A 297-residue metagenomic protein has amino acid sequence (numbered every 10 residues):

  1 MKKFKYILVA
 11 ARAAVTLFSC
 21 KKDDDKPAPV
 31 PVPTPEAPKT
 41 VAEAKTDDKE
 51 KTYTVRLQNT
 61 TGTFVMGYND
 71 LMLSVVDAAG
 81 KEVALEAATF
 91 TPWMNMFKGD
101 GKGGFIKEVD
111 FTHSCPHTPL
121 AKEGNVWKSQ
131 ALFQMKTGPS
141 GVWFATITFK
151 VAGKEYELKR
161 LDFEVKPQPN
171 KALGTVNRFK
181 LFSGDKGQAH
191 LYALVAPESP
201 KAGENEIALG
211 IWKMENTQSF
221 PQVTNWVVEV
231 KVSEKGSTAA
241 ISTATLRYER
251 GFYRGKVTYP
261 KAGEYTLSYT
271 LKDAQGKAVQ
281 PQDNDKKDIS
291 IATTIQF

Functional and structural regions predicted by a protein language model:
T16-S19: C-terminal motif of bacterial Sec signal peptides marking the signal peptidase cleavage site
D23-G104: Acidic/polar, low-complexity intrinsically disordered N-terminal segments immediately downstream of a Sec signal
V65-K81, H190-A193, K201-T217: Beta-strand-rich structural segments
T91-C115, W226-A244: Short amphipathic beta-strand segments in non-cytosolic proteins
P119-L132, R247-G255: Aromatic sugar-binding surface patches on proteins that engage polysaccharides or sugar-phosphate polymers
A121, F133-T137, F149, R247 (+1 more regions): Residue-level recognition of secondary-structure-to-loop junctions
K136-N205: Surface-exposed beta-loop interaction hotspot
K150-Y156, K272-P281: Short acidic/polar inter-strand loop motif in beta-rich domains
